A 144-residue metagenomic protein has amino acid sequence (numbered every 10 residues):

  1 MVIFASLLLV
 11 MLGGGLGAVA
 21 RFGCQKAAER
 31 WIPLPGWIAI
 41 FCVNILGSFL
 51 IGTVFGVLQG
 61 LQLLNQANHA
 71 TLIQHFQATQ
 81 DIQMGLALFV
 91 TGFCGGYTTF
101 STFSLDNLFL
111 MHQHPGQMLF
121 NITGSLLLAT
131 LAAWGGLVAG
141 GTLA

Functional and structural regions predicted by a protein language model:
M1-A144: Membrane-interface helix-loop junctions in multi-pass transporters/channels
